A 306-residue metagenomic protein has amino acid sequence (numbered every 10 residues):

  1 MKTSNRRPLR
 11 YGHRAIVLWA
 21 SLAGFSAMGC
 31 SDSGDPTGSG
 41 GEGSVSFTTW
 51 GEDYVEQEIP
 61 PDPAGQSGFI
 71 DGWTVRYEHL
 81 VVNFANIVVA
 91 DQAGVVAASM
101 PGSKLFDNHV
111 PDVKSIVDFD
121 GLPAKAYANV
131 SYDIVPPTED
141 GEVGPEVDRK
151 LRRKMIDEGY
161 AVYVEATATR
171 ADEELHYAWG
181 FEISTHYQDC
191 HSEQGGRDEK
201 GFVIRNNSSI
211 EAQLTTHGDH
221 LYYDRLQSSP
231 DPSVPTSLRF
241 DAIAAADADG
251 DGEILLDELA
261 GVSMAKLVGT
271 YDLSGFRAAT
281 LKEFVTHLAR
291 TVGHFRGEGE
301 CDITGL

Functional and structural regions predicted by a protein language model:
K2-W19: Bacterial N-terminal signal peptides that target proteins for export
S26-G29: C-terminal motif of bacterial Sec signal peptides marking the signal peptidase cleavage site
G34-L306: A short, solvent-exposed, low-complexity linear motif enriched for acidic/polar residues with Pro/Gly/Ser/Thr
